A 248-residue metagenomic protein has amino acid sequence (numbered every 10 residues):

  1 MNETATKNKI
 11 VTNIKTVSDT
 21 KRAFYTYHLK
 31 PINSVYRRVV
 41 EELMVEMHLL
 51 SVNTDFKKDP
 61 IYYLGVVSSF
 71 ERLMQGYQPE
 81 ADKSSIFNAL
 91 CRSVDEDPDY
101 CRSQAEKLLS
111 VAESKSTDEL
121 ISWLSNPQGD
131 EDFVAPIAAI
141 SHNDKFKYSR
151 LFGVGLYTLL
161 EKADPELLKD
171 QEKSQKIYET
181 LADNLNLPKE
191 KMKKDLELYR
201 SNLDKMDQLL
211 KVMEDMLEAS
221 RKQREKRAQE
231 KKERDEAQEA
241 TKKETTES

Functional and structural regions predicted by a protein language model:
N2-S103, A182-E190, S201-D204, Q208-R221 (+2 more regions): N-terminal domain-start signal
L49-D55, A138-H142, L167, S174: Alpha-helical rod/repeat scaffolding segments in eukaryotic adaptors/tethers and long-chain four-helix cytokines
V52-Y63, S141-G153: Short, low-complexity cationic-aromatic patches
P60, Y77-P79, Y148-R150, P165-K194 (+1 more regions): Extended, low-complexity, amphipathic alpha-helical coiled-coil/linker regions that act as scaffolds and localization
L64-E71, G153-K162: Contiguous, well-ordered alpha-helical segments that form the cores/surfaces of helical PPI scaffolds
Y100-R150, Y157-K162: Short, solvent-exposed interaction modules
